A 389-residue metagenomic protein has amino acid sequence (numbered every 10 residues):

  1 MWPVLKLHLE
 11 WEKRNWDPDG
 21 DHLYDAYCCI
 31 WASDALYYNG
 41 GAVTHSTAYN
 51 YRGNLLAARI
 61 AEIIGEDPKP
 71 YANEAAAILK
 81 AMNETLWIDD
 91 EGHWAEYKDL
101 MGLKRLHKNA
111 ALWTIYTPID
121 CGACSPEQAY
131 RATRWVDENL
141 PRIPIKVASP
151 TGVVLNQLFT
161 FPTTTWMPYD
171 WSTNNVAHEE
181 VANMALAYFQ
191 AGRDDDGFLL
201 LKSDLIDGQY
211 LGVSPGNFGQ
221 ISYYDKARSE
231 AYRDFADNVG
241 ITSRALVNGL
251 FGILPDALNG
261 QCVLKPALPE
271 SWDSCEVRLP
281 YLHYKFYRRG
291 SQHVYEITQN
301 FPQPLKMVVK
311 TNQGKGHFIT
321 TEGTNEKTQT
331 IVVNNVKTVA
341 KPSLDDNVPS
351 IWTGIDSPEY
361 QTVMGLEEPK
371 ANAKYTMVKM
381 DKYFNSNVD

Functional and structural regions predicted by a protein language model:
M1-L23, V43-Y51, H178-M184, L201 (+1 more regions): Aromatic-rich carbohydrate-recognition surfaces in CAZymes
D17-D25, N39-V43, Y49-D137, I145-P150 (+6 more regions): Catalytic cores of carbohydrate-active enzymes
C28-L36: A short, charged helix-loop
G41-H45, M167-N175, R233: A short glycine-threonine-serine/GTX helix/turn-capping micro-motif
N109-W113, V176-V181, Q292: Generic helix N-cap/helix-start motif at coil->alpha-helix transitions
A123-T133, D137, T160-L200: Long, repeat-rich segments with strong aromatic
A148-A177, E270-Y281: Generic long, charged, amphipathic alpha-helical segments
N183, A187-N385: Non-catalytic C-terminal accessory modules of carbohydrate-active enzymes
